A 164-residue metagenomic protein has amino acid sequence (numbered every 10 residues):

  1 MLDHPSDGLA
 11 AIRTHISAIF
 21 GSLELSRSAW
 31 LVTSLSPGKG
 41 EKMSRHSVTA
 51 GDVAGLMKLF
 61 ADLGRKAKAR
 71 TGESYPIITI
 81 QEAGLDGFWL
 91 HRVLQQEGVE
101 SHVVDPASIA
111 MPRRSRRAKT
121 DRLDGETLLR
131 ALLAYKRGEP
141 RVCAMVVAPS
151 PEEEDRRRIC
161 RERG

Functional and structural regions predicted by a protein language model:
M1-R13: Charged, flexible boundary elements
A10-S36, D124, L128: Gly/Thr-rich phosphate-binding beta-strand-loop-beta motif of the actin/hexokinase/Hsp70
R27, L85, S108: Short, glycine/acidic-enriched loop or turn micro-motifs at the edges of active sites
R27-G55: Short glycine-rich, Thr/Ser-proximal phosphate-binding strand/loop in the N-terminal lobe of ATP-dependent enzymes
V53-I78: Short, basic/hydrophobic alpha-helical segments
I77-W89: Acidic, metal-coordinating catalytic cores used for nucleic-acid/nucleotide bond scission and strand-transfer chemistry
F88, H102-G164: Long, charge-rich intrinsically disordered scaffolds of nucleic-acid metabolism proteins
Q96-E97: Conserved helicase motor "Helicase C" RecA-like lobe of SF1/SF2 P-loop NTPases
